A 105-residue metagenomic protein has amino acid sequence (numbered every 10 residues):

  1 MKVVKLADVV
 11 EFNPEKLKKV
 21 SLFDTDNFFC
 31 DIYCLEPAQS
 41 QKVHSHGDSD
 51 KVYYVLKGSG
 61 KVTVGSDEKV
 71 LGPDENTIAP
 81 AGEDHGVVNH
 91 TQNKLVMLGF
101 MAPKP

Functional and structural regions predicted by a protein language model:
M1-F28, K42, T63, T77: A short, N-terminal "cap"/entry segment at the start of jelly-roll beta-barrel domains of the cupin/DSBH fold
L17, G47-S49: Compact, glycine-rich, soluble single-domain proteins
F28, S59, D67-K69: Well-ordered beta-strand scaffold positions
D31-H46: Conserved short histidine dyad/triad with adjacent acidic residue
V43, V62-T63, A79, H85-T91: Short beta-strand His + acidic residue motifs that chelate non-heme Fe in jelly-roll/DSBH and cupin folds
D50, V55-G60: Glycine- and acidic-residue-biased ligand/ion/polar-headgroup-sensing regions
D67-A81: Short acidic-glycine-tyrosine-enriched beta hairpin
G82-P105: Ligand-binding loop in jelly-roll beta-barrel domains
